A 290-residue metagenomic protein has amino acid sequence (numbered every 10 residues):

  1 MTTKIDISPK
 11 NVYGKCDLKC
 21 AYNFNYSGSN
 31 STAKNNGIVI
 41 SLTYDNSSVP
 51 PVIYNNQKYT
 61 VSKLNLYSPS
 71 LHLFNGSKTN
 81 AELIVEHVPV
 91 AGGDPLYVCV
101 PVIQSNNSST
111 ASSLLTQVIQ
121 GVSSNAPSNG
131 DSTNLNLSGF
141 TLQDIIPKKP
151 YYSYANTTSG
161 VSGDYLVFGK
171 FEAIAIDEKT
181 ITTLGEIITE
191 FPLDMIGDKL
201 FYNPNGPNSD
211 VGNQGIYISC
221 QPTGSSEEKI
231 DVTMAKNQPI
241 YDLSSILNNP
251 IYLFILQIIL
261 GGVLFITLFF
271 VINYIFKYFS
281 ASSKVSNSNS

Functional and structural regions predicted by a protein language model:
M1-S290: Alpha-carbonic anhydrase
